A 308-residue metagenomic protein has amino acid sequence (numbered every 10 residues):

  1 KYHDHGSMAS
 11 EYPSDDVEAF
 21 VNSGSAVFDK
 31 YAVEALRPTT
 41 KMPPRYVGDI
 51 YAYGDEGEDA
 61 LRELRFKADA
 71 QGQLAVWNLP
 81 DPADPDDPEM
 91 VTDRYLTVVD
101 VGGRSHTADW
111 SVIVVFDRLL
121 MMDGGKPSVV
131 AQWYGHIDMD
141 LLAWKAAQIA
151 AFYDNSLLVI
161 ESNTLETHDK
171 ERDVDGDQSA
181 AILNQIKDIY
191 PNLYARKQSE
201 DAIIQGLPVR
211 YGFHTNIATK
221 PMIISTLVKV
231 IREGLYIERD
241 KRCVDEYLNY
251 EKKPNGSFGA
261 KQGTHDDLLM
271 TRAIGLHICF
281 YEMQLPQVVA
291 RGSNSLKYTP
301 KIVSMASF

Functional and structural regions predicted by a protein language model:
K1-Q198, P221, S225, K229 (+1 more regions): RNase H-like, metal-dependent nuclease domains and their acidic two-metal-ion catalytic environment used
Y190-T219: Conserved phosphate-binding/catalytic loops in two-lobed NTP-binding clefts
